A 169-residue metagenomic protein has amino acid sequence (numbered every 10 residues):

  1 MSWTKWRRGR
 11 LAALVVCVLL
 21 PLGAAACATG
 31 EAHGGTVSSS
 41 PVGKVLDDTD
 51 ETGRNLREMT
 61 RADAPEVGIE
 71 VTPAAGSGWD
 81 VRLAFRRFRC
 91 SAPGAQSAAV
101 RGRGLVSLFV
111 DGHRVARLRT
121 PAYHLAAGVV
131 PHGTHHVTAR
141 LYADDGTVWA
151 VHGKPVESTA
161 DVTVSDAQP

Functional and structural regions predicted by a protein language model:
L22-A26: C-terminal motif of bacterial Sec signal peptides marking the signal peptidase cleavage site
A28-D47: Short, low-complexity, disordered segments immediately C-terminal to signal peptides in bacterial exported proteins
D47-A64: Proline/serine/threonine-rich low-complexity linkers at boundaries of modular beta-sandwich domains
P65-V67, A75-V81: Structural beta-strand segments of beta-rich domains
A84-A98: Short amphipathic, basic-aromatic surface patches that mediate peripheral association with negatively charged
A116, Y142-V151: Short acidic/polar inter-strand loop motif in beta-rich domains
G128-T134: Surface-exposed, short loops/turns at beta-strand junctions within beta-sandwich domains
